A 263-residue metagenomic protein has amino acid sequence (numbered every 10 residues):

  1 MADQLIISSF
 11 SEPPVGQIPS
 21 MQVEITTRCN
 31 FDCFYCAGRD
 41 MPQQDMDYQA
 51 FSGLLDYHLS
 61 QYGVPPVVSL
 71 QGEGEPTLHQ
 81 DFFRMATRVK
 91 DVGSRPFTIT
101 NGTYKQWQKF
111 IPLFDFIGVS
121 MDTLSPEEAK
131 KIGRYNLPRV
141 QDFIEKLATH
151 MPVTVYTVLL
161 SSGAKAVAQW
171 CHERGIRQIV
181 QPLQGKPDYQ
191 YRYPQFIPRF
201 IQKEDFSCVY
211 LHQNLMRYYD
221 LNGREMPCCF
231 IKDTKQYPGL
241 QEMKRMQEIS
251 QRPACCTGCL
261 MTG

Functional and structural regions predicted by a protein language model:
M1-F116: Conserved alpha-helical substructure of the radical SAM core
P13, E24, R39, Q44-Q49 (+3 more regions): Radical SAM enzyme [4Fe-4S]-AdoMet core and its adjacent flexible, acidic and glycine-rich loops/tails across
G16-S20, L124, A254: Sequence-level motif detector for i,i+2 pairs with an aromatic at +2
C29, C33-C36, C208, C228-C229 (+1 more regions): Short cysteine clusters
N101-T103, M243, I249-R252: Short, intrinsically disordered/low-complexity patches at protein termini and at juxtamembrane boundaries
Q247-G263: Cysteine/selenocysteine-centered motifs that mediate thiol-based redox chemistry or coordinate metal-sulfur cofactors
